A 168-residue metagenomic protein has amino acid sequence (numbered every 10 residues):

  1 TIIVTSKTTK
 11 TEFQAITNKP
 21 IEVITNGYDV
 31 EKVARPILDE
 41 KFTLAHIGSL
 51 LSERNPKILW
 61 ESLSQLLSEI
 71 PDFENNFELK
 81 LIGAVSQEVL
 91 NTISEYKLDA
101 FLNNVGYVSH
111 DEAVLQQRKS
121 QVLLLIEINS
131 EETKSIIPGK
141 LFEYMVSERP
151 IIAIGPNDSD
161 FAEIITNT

Functional and structural regions predicted by a protein language model:
T1-S6: A short beta-strand/loop micro-motif in the catalytic core of glycosyltransferases that engages the nucleotide-sugar
T8, I24-G27, L38: Carbohydrate-associated surface elements
I37-R54, W60-S64: Conserved donor-binding/catalytic core segment of Leloir-type glycosyltransferases
I70-G83, E88-V114: Nucleotide-activated donor-binding/catalytic signature segment of Leloir-type glycosyltransferases, i.e., the conserved
F101, Q117-K134: Acidic donor-binding loop of glycosyltransferase active sites
S109-S120, V146: Short acidic alpha-helix that forms the nucleotide-activated donor recognition element in Leloir-type transferases
V114, P138-R149, A162-E163: Short alpha-helical segment that forms part of, or immediately flanks, the ligand-binding pocket in carbohydrate-active
V122-I126, E143-G155: Short hydrophobic beta-strand element within catalytic cores of glycosyltransferases and related nucleotide-activated
